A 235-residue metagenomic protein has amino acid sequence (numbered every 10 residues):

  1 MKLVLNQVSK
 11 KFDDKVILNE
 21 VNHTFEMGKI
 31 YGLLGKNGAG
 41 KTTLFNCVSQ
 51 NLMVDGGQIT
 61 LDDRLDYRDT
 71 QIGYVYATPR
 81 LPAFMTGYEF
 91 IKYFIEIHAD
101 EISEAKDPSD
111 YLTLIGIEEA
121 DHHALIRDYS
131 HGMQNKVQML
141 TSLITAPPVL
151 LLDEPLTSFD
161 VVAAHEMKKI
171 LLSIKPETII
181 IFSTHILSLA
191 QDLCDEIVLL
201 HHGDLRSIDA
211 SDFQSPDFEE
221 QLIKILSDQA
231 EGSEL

Functional and structural regions predicted by a protein language model:
L3-L5, L18-E20: Conserved structural motif at the start of ABC-family nucleotide-binding domains
Y31-K36: The feature captures the beta-strand-to-loop junction immediately N-terminal to the Walker
S49: Helix-to-loop junction immediately C-terminal to a conserved catalytic motif
V54-T70, S207-D209: Conserved ABC transporter NBD signature motif
L150-E154, F159: Catalytic Walker B motif of ABC-type/P-loop ATPase nucleotide-binding domains
A164-P176: Helical segment within the ABC ATPase nucleotide-binding domain
D204-S227: Conserved beta-strand-loop-alpha-helix hinge in the C-terminal portion of ABC ATPase nucleotide-binding domains
